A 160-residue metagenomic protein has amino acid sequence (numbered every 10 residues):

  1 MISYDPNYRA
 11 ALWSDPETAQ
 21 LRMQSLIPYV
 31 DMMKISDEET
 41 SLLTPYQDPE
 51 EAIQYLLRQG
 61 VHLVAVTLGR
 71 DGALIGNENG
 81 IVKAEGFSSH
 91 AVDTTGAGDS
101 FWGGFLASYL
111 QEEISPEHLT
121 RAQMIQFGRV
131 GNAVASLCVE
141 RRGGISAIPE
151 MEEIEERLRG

Functional and structural regions predicted by a protein language model:
M1-Y55, G72: Conserved beta-alpha-beta core of the PfkB/ribokinase-like small-molecule kinase fold
P45-G160: Conserved phosphate-binding/catalytic region of the ribokinase-like
